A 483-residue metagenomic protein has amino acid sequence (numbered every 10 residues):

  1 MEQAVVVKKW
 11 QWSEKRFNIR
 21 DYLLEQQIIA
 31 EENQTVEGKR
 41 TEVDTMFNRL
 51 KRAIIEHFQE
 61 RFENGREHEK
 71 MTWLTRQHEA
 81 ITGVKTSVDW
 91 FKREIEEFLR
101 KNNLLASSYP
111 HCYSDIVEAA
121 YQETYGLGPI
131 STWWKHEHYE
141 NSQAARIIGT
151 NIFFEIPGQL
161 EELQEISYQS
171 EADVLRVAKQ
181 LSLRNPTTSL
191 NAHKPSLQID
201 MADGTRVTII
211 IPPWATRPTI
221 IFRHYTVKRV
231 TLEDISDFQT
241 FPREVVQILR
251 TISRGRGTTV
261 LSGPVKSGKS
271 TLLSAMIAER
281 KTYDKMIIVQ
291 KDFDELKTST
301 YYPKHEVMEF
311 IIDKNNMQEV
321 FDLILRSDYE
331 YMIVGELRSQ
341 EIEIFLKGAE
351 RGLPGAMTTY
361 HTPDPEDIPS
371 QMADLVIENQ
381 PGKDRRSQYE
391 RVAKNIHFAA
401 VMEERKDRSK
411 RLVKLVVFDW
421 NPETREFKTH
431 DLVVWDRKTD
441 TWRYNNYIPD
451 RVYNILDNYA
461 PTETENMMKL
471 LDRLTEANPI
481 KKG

Functional and structural regions predicted by a protein language model:
M1-L190: N-terminal accessory targeting/assembly segments
M46, L50, S87, F91 (+11 more regions): Helical mechanochemical/support elements of P-loop NTPase systems and associated helical scaffolds
A144-G255: P-loop NTP-binding catalytic core
R206, K269-S270, E341-E343: Short, well-ordered alpha-helical microsegments
E233-E309: Phosphate-binding glycine-rich loops and their immediate beta-loop-alpha structural context
I277-E279, Y283-A393, M402-E404: Switch/coupling sub-region of P-loop NTPases
E390-P422: Phosphate-binding/switch region of NTP-binding enzymes
R411-G483: NTP-binding/hydrolysis catalytic cores, primarily Walker-type P-loop NTPases
